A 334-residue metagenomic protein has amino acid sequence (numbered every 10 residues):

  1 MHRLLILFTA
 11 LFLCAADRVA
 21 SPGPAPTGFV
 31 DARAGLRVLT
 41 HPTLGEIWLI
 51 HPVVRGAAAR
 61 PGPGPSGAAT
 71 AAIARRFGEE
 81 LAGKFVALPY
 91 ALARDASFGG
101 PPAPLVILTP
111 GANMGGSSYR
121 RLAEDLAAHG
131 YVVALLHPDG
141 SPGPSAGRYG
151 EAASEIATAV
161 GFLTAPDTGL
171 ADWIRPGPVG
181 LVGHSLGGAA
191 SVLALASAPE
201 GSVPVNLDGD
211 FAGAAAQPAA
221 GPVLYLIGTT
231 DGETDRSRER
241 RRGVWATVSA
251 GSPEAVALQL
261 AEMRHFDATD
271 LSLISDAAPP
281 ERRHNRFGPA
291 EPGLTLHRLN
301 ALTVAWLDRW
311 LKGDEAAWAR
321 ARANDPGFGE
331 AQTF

Functional and structural regions predicted by a protein language model:
R18-L105, H284, G288-P292: Domain-level recognition of soluble alpha/beta enzyme cores, biased toward histidine phosphatases/phosphomutases
R18-R33, H41-L44, E262-H265, L271-F334: Alpha/beta-hydrolase-fold serine-hydrolase catalytic core, especially in secreted/extracellular enzymes
A68-F77, S117-Y149, A153, P253-A257 (+2 more regions): Active-site machinery of serine-nucleophile hydrolases
L88-A103, L108-P144, D231-S237: Short substrate-entry loop that stabilizes the transition state in hydrolases
S118, A146-I174, L193: Alpha/beta-hydrolase active-site loop
V182-G187, S191: Gly/Ala-rich beta-loop-alpha elbow adjacent to hydrolase catalytic centers
P199-F211: A conserved short beta-strand
A219-G221, L226-L296: Active-site-adjacent alpha-helix of alpha/beta-hydrolase-fold enzymes
